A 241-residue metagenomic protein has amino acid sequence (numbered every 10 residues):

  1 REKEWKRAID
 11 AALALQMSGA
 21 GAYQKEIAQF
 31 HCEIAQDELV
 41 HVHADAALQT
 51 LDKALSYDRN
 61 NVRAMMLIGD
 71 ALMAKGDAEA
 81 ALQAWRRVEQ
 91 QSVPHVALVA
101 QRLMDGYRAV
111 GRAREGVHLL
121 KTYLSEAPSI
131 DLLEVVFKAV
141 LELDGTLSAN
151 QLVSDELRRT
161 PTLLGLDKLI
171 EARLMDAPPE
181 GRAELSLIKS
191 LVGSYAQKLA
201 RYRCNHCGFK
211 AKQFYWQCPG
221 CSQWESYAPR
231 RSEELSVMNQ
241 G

Functional and structural regions predicted by a protein language model:
E2-W5, A44, A78, A113 (+1 more regions): TPR-repeat structural position
W5-A8, A47, A81, G116 (+1 more regions): Single-residue signature of alpha-solenoid repeat helices
A14-M17, D52-S56, R87-Q90, L124-S125 (+1 more regions): Conserved structural position within tetratricopeptide repeats
A22-K25, Q29, A46-Q49, R63 (+3 more regions): Start-of-helix register in tetratricopeptide repeats
H31, E38, L72, Y107 (+2 more regions): Residue at a conserved register position within TPR or TPR-like alpha-solenoid repeats
R59, V93-P94, A127-P128, T160-P161: Short coil turns that delineate tetratricopeptide repeat
